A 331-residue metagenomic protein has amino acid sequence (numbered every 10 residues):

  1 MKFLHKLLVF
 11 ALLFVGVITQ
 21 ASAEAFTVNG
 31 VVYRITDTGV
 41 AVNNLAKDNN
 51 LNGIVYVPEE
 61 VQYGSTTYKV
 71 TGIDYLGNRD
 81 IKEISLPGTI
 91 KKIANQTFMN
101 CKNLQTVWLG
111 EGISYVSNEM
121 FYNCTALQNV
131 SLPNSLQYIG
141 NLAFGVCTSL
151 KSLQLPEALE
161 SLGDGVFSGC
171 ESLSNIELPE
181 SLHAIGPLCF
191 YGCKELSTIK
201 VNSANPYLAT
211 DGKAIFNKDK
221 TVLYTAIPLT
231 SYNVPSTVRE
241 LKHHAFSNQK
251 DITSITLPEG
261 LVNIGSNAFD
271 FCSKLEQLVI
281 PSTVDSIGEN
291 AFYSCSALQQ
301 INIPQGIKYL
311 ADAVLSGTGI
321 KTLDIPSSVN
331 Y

Functional and structural regions predicted by a protein language model:
M1-E24: Sec-dependent, cleavable N-terminal signal peptides
L13, T19-A21, I35, S117-M120 (+6 more regions): N-terminal regions of proteins, emphasizing targeting and processing segments when present
S22-A46, D211-K218: Short beta-strand/loop segment at the start of cytosolic alpha/beta domains
D37-G39, N50-T71, R79-K92, C101-Y115 (+9 more regions): Structural signature of tandem-repeat unit edges
L45-D48, L76-G77: Acidic, Ser/Thr
G72-L76, A245: Well-ordered alpha-helical segments embedded in enzymatic catalytic cores
A94-M99, S117-Y122, G140-G145, G163-V166 (+6 more regions): Consensus positions within tandem repeat domains that build extended binding/scaffold surfaces
